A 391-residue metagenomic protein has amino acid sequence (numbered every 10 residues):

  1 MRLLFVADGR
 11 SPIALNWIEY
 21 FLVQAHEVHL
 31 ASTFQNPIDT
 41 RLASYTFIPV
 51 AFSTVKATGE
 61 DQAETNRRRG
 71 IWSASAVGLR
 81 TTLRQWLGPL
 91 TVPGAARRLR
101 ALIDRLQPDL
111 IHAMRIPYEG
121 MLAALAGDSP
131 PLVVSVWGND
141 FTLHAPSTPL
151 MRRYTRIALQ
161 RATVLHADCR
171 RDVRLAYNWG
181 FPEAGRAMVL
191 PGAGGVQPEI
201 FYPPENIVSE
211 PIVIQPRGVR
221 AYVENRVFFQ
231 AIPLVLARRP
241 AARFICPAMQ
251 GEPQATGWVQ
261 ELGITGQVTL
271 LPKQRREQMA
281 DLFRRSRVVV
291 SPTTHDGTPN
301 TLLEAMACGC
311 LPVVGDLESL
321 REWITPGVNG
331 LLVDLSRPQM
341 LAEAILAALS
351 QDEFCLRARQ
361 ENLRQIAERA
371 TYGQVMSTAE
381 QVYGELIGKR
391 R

Functional and structural regions predicted by a protein language model:
N36, R243-T256: Glycosyltransferase donor-sugar binding loop
V134-W137, R152-P203, I207: Donor nucleotide-sugar binding/catalytic pocket of nucleotide-sugar-dependent glycosyltransferases
H166, G194, E205-I232, L236 (+1 more regions): Conserved donor-binding/catalytic core segment of Leloir-type glycosyltransferases
T256-Q274: Nucleotide-activated donor-binding/catalytic signature segment of Leloir-type glycosyltransferases, i.e., the conserved
K273-Q274, D281-S286: Short alpha-helical donor nucleotide-sugar binding micro-motif in glycosyltransferases
T294: Aromatic "clamp/platform" in nucleotide-sugar-dependent glycosyltransferases that forms part of the donor/acceptor
L311-V314: Short hydrophobic beta-strand element within catalytic cores of glycosyltransferases and related nucleotide-activated
P326-G327, L331-P338, A347-E353: Conserved acidic donor-binding segment of nucleotide-sugar-dependent glycosyltransferases
